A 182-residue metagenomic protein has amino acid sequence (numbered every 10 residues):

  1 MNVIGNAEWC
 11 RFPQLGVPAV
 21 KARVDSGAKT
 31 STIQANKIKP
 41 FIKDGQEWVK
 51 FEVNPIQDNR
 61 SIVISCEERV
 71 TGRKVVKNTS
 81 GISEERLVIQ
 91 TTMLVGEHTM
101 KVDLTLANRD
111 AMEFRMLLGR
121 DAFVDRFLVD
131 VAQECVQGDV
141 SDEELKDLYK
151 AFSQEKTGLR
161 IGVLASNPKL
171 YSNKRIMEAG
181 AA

Functional and structural regions predicted by a protein language model:
M1-K156: Pepsin/retropepsin-fold aspartyl endopeptidases
D142-A182: ATP-binding N-terminal substructure of ATP-dependent carboxylate-amine bond-forming enzymes
